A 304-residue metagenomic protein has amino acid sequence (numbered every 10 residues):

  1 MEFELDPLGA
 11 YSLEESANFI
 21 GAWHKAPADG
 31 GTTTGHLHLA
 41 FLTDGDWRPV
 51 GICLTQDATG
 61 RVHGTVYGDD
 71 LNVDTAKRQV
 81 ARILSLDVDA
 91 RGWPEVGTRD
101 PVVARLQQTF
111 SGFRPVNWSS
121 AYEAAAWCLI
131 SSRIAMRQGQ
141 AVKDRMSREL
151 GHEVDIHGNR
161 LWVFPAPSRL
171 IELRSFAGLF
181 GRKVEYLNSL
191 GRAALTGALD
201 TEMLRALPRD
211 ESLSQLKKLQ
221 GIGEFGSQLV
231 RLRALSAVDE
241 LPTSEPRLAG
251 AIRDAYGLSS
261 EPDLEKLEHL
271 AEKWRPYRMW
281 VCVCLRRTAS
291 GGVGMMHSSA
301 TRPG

Functional and structural regions predicted by a protein language model:
M1-G304: HhH-family (HhH-GPD) DNA N-glycosylase catalytic core used in base-excision repair
